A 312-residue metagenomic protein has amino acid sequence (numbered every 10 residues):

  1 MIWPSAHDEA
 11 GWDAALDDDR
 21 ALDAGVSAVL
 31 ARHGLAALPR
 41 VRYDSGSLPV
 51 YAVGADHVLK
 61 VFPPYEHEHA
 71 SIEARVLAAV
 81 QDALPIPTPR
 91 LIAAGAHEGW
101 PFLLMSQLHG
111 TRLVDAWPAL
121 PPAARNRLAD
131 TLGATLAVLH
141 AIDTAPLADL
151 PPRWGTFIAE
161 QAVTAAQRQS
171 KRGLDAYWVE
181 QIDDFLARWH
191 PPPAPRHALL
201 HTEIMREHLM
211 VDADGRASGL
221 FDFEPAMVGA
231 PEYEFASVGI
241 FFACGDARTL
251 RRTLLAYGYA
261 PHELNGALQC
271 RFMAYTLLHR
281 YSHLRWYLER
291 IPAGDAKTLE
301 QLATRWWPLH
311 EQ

Functional and structural regions predicted by a protein language model:
I2-D17, R168-S170, L255, S282-Q312: ATP/Mg2+ or Mg2+-diphosphate-binding catalytic cores that bind nucleotide phosphates or diphosphates via glycine-rich
L16-A36, H109, R125, A129-D130 (+3 more regions): An alpha-helical support segment within catalytic cores of ATP-dependent transferases
G25, I72, V76, T131 (+2 more regions): Charged catalytic carboxylate motif
L35-V41, D175-E180, A260-R271: Short, surface-exposed acidic
P39-R153, A194: ATP-binding pocket architecture of kinase catalytic cores
S47-G54, L59, L91, P101 (+1 more regions): Active-site acidic catalytic loop and adjacent metal/ATP-binding pocket of ATP-dependent phosphoryl transfer enzymes
R75, L120-P122, R216, A236-V238 (+2 more regions): Glycine-rich, phosphate-binding/catalytic loops in enzymes
Y233-L264, T276-A293, A303-R305: Active-site activation/catalytic loop segments of kinase-like enzymes and analogous catalytic loops in related
